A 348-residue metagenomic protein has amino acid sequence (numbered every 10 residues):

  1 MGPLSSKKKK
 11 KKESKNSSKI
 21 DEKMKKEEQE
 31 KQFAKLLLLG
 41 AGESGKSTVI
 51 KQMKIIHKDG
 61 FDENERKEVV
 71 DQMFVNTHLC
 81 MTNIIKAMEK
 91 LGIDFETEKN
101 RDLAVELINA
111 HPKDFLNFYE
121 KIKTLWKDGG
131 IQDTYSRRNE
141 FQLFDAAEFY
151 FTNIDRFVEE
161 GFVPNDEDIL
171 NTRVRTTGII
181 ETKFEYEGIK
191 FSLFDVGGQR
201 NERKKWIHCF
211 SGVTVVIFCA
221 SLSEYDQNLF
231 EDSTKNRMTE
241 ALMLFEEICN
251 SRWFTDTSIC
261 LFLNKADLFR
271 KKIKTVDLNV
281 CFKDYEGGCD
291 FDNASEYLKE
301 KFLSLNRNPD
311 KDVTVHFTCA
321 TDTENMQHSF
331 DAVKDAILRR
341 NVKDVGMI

Functional and structural regions predicted by a protein language model:
G2, G40-G45, G197-G198: Glycine-centered flexibility sites
P3-E27, I56-T257, K265-K311, T321-M326 (+1 more regions): Switch- and interface-adjacent substructures of P-loop NTPase systems
E27-F33: Phosphate-binding P-loop
K35-H57: Glycine-rich phosphate-binding P-loop
L36, N264, C319: Hydrophobic, well-ordered secondary-structure elements that form the walls of internal hydrophobic environments
G40, G45-K46, C319-A336: Conserved GTPase G-domain signal focused on the G5
V315-F317: Conserved beta-strand scaffold positions in the cores of enzyme catalytic domains, especially in NTP/NDP-utilizing
